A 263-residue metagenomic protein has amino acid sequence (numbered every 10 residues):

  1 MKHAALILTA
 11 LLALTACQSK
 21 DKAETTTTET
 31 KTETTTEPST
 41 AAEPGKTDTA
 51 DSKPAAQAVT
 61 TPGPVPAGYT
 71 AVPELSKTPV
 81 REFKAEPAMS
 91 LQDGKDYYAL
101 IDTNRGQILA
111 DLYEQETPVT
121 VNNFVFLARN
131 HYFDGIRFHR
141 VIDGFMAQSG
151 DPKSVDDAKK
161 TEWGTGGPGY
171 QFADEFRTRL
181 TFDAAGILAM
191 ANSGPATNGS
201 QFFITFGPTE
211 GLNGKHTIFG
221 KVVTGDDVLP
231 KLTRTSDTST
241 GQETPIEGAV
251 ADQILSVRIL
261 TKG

Functional and structural regions predicted by a protein language model:
M1-T15: Sec-dependent bacterial lipoprotein signal peptides
C17-G263: Cyclophilin-like peptidyl-prolyl cis-trans isomerases
